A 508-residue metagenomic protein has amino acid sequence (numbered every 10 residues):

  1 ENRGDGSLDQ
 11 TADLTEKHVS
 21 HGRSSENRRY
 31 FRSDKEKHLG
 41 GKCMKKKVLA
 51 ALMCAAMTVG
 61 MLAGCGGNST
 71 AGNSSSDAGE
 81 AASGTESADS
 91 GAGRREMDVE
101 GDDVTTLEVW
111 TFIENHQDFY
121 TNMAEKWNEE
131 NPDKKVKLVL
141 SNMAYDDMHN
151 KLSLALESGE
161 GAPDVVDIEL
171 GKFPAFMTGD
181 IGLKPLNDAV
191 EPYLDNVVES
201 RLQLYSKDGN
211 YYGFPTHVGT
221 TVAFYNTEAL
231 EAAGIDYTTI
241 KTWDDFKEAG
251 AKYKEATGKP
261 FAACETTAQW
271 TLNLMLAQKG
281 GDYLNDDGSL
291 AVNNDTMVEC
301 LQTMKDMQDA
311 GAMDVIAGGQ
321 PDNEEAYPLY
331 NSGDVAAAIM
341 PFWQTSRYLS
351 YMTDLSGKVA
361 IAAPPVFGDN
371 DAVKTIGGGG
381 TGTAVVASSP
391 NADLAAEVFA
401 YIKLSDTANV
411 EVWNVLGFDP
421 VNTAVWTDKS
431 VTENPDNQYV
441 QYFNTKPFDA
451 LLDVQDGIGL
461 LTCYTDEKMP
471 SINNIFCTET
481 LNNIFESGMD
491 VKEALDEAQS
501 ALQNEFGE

Functional and structural regions predicted by a protein language model:
S83-V99, E169-T221, D244-K247, E255 (+6 more regions): Hinge/lid segment of periplasmic solute-binding proteins
D89, G93, E231, D309 (+3 more regions): Conserved C-terminal helix/tail region of periplasmic/extracytoplasmic solute-binding proteins
V99-E100, K184-E199, T239, F261 (+5 more regions): Short, solvent-exposed loop/beta-turn-alpha elements that line the ligand-binding surface or hinge of extracytoplasmic
K126, E130-V197, L204, E231-G234 (+4 more regions): Extracytoplasmic "Venus flytrap"/periplasmic binding protein-like
E129, D133-K137, N187, E191 (+6 more regions): Helix-loop-helix "hinge/cap" segment bordering the ligand-binding cleft or interdomain interface
A155, P163-V166, Y193-A229, P260-F261 (+2 more regions): A structural signal for short loop-to-beta-strand junctions that line the ligand-binding cleft of periplasmic/secreted
A175, L274, Q302-E397: Extracytoplasmic/periplasmic substrate-binding proteins
Q344-L355, G368-G378, A384-I475: C-terminal lobe and pocket-closing loops of periplasmic/extracytoplasmic Venus-flytrap solute-binding proteins
